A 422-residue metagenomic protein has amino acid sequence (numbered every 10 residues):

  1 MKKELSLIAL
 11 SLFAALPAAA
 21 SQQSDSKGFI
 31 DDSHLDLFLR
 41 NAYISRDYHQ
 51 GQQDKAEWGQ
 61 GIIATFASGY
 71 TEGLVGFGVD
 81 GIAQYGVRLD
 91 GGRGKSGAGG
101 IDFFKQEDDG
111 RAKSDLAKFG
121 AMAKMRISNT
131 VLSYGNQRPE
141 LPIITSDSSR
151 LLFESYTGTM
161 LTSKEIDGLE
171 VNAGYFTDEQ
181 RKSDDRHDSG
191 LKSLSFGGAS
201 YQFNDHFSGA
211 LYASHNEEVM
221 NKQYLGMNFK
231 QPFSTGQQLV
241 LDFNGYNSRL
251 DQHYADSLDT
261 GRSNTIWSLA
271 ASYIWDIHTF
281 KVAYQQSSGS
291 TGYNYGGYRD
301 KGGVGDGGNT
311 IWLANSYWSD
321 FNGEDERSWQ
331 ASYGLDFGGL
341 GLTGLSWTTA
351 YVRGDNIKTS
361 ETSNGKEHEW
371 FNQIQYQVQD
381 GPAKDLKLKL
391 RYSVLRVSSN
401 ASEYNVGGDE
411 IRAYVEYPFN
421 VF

Functional and structural regions predicted by a protein language model:
F13-G135, L335-G338, A350, K366 (+2 more regions): Beta-barrel outer-membrane channel/assembly domains of diderm bacteria
L35, G73-G76, I127-S133, G168-A173 (+8 more regions): Repeated loop/turn-to-beta-strand initiation elements of outer-membrane beta-barrel proteins
N41-Y43, L132-S146, V171-D178, G197-A199 (+6 more regions): Transmembrane beta-strand segments that form the barrel wall of outer-membrane beta-barrel proteins
D47-Q50, F103-E107, L141-I144, A210 (+2 more regions): Extracytoplasmic loops and strand-loop junctions of Gram-negative outer membrane beta-barrel proteins
Q53-G59, A112-K118, S149-E154, D188-K192 (+6 more regions): Transmembrane beta-barrel outer-membrane domains
I62-G69, A121-I127, Y156-I166, S189-D205 (+6 more regions): Feature captures outer-membrane beta-barrel proteins of Gram-negative bacteria and organelles
V87-L89, N172-D188, H215-N221, S234-D320 (+2 more regions): Outer-membrane beta-barrel translocator/channel fold
G289-N364, E369-N372: C-terminal structural cap/anchor segments
